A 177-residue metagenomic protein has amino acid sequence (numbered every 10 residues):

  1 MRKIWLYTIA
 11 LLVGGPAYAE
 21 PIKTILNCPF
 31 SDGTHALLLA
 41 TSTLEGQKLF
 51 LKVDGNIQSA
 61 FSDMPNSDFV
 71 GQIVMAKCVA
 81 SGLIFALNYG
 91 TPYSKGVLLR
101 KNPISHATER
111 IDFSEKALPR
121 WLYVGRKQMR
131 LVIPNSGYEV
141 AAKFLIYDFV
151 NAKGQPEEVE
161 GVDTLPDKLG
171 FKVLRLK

Functional and structural regions predicted by a protein language model:
R2-A10: Sec-dependent signal peptide recognition, specifically the positively charged N-region followed immediately by
W5, E20-T43, R120-K177: Acidic, small-residue rich beta-repeat scaffolds with periodic aromatic anchors
G14-P16: N-terminal signal peptide c-region/cleavage motif recognized by signal peptidases
S42-C78: N-terminal, post-signal-peptide region of Sec/Tat-exported proteins
E45-F50, T91-L99, Y138-D148: Structural motif
D63-N102: Mid-chain, structured segments of secreted extracytoplasmic proteins
M64-V70, D112-P119, G161-P166: Short coil/turn segments at the loop-to-beta-strand junctions that recur within blades of beta-propeller repeat folds
V97-A117: Extracellular C-terminal loop/segment signatures of secreted glycoproteins
